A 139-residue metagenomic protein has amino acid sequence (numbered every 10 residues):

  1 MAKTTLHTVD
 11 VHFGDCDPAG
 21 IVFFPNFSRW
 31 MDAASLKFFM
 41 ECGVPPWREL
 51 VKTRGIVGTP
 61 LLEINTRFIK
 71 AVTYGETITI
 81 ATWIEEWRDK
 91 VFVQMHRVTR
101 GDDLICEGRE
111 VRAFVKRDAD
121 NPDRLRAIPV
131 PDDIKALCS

Functional and structural regions predicted by a protein language model:
M1-T79, E85-S139: Terminal targeting signals and extreme-terminal segments of soluble enzymes
